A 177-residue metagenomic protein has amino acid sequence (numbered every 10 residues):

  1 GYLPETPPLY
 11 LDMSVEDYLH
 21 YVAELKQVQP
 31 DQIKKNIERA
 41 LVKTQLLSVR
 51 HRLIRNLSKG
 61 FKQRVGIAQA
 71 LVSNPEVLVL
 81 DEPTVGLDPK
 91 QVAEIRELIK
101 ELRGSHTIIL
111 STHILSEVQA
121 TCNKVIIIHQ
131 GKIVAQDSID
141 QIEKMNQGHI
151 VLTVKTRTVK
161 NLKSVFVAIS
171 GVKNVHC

Functional and structural regions predicted by a protein language model:
H20, E24, D31-V49: Conserved ABC ATPase "signature" region
L53-L57: Conserved ABC ATPase signature
I67: Hydrophobic anchor residue at the start of the ABC signature
N74: Conserved catalytic motifs of ABC-family nucleotide-binding domains
L78-D81: Catalytic Walker B motif of ABC-type/P-loop ATPase nucleotide-binding domains
E94-C177: ABC transporter nucleotide-binding domain
